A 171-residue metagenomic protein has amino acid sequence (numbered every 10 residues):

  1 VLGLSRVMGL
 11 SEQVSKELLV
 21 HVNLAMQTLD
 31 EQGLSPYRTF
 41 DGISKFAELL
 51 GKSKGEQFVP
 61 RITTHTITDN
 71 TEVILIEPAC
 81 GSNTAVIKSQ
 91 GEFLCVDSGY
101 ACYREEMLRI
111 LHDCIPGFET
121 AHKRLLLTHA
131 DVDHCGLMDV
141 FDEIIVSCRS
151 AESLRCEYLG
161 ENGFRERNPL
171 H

Functional and structural regions predicted by a protein language model:
V1, E31-K52, E92-K123, A130 (+1 more regions): An N-terminal domain-start capping segment
V1-V59: Accessory terminal helices/loops
G3, V20, L24, R109 (+2 more regions): Charged/polar, solvent-exposed surface patches and flexible loops
S15, V20-H21, Y100, D131 (+1 more regions): Alpha-helix initiation/capping motif
T28, T39, T63-T71, T84 (+2 more regions): Residue-identity detector for threonine
F46-L50, T66-I76, P116-T120, G160-N168: Phosphate-binding glycine-rich loops and adjacent basic patches that engage nucleotide phosphates, nucleic-acid
F58-D113: Conserved beta-strand hairpin/beta-sheet module of binuclear metal-dependent hydrolase folds, prominently
P116-H171: Active-site HxH/HxHxD metal-binding segment of metal-dependent hydrolases
